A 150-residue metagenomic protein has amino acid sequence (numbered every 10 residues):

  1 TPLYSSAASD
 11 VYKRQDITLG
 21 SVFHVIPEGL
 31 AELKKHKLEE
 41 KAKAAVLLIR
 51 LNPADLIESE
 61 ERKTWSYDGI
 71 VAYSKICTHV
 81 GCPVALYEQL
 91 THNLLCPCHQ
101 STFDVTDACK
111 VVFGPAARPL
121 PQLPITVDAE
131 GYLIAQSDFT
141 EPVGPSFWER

Functional and structural regions predicted by a protein language model:
T1-A8, Y12: Single conserved hydrophobic/aromatic residue that forms the stacking wall/gate of nucleotide- or nucleobase-binding
V11, P27-L30, Q136-P142: Secondary-structure transition/turn motif
R14-I57: Extracytoplasmic/periplasmic/luminal assembly and interaction segments in envelope/secretory/respiratory proteins
E39-R150: Rieske [2Fe-2S] iron-sulfur-binding domain
